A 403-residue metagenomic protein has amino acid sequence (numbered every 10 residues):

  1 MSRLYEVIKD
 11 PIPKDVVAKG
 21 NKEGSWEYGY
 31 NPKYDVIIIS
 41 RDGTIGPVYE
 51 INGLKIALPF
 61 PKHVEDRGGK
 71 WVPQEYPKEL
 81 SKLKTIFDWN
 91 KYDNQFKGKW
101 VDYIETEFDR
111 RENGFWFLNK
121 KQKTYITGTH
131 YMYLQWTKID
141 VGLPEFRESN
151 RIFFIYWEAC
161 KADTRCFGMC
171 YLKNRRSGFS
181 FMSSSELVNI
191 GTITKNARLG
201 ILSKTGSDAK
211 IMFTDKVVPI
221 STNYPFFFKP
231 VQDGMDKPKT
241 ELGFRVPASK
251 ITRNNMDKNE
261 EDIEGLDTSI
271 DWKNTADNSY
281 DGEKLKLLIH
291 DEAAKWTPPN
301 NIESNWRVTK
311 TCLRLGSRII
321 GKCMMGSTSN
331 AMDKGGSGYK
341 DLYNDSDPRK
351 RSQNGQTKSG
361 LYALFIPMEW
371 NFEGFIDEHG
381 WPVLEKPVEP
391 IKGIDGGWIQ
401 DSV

Functional and structural regions predicted by a protein language model:
S2-G168: Pre-P-loop entry segment of helicase/translocase ATPase cores
G114, P238, A248, K258-E261 (+6 more regions): Conserved P-loop NTPase catalytic core
T164-L187: Walker A/P-loop
S177-G178, A209, Y280, W296-P299 (+1 more regions): Catalytic P-loop NTPase motifs of RecA-like helicase/translocase cores
I190-A197: Post-Walker A helix-loop "phosphate-sensing" segment adjacent to the P-loop in P-loop NTPases
R198-A276, P390: Conserved nucleotide-state-sensing and coupling region of NTP-binding domains
D291-K295: Walker B catalytic acidic pair
N300-I319: Short, conserved "post-DEAD/DEAH" coupling segment immediately C-terminal to helicase motif II within the SF2/RecA-like
